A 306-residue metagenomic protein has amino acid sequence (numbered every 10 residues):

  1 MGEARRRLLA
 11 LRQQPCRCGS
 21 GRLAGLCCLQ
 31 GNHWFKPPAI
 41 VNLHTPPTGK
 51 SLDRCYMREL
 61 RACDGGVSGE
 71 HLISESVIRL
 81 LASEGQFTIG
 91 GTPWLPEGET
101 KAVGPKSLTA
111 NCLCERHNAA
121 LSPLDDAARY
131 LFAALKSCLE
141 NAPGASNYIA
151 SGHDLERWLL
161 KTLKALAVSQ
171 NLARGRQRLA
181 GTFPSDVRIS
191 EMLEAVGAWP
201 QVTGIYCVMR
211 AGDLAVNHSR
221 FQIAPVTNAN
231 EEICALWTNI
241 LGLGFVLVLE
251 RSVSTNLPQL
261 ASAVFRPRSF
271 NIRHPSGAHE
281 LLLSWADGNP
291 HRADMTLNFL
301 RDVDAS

Functional and structural regions predicted by a protein language model:
M1-L8, N42: Short, intrinsically disordered linker segments that flank or connect zinc-binding domains
L9-R22, C55-R61: Short Cys/His-rich zinc-binding micro-motifs
L11, K50-S51, N230-I233: A short, compositionally biased
R22-L23, I73: Alpha-helical hydrophobic packing sites
G25-L29: Cysteine-centered loop/knuckle micro-motif
G31-D126: An N-terminal structural lobe/cap that precedes and organizes the functional/catalytic core across diverse proteins
E99-R178: Catalytic cores of phosphodiester-bond-cleaving enzymes
R176-S306: C-terminal, charged low-complexity interaction regions
